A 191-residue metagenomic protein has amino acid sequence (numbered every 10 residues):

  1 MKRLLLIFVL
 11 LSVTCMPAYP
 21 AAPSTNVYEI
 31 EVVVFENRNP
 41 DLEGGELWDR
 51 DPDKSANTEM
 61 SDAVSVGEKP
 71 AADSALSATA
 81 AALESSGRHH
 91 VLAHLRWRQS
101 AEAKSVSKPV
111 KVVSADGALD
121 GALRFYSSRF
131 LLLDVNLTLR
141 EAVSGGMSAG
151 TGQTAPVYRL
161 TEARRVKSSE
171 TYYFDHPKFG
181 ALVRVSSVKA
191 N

Functional and structural regions predicted by a protein language model:
R3, P20-E29, S186-N191: Surface-exposed peri-terminal alpha-helical interaction modules
L4-V13: Sec-dependent N-terminal signal peptides
V13, F130-L131, K178: Short linear sequence elements within intrinsically disordered, low-complexity coil regions
V13-Y19: C-terminal segment of classical bacterial N-terminal signal peptides
Y19-R165: Extended, low-hydrophobicity segments enriched in charged/polar residues
A155-N191: C-terminal partner/receptor-binding element of secreted or periplasmic proteins
